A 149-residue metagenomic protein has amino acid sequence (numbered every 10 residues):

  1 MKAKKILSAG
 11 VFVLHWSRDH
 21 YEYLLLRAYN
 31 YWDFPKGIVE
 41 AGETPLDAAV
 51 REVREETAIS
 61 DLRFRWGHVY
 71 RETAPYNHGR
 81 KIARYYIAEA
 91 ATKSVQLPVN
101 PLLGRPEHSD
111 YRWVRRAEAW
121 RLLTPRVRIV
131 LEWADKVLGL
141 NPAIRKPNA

Functional and structural regions predicted by a protein language model:
M1-F34: N-terminal strand-loop-strand
K4-I6, I38, A83, A143 (+1 more regions): Residue-level detector of intrinsically disordered/flexible regions characterized by low predicted structural confidence
G10, E22-L24, V50, I87 (+2 more regions): A generic structural signal for ordered secondary structure
W16, A91, K136: Residue-level marker of positions within ordered structural domains that often coincide with functionally constrained
S17, D61, G139-P142: Secondary-structure transition/hinge residues
P35, L97, A134: Short glycine-/acidic-enriched loop or helix-start segments at secondary-structure transitions that form or flank
V39-V127: Unchanged
R116-A149: Charged phosphate-binding loop/patch that engages nucleotide di/tri-phosphates or the phosphate backbone of nucleic
